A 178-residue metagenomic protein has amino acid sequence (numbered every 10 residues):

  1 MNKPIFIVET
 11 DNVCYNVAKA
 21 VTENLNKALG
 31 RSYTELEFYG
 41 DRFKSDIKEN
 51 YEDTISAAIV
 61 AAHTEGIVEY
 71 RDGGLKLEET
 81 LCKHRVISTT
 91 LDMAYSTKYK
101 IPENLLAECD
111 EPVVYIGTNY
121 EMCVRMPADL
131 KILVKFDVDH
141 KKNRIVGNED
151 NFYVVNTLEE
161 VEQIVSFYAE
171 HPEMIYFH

Functional and structural regions predicted by a protein language model:
M1-D53: Active-site neighborhood of HAD-like aspartate-dependent phosphohydrolases
K3, N156-H178: Charged phosphate-binding loop/patch that engages nucleotide di/tri-phosphates or the phosphate backbone of nucleic
V8-T10, Y70, I87-T90, I116-N119 (+1 more regions): Short His-Asn-centered micro-motif
N12-C14, A20-V21, T90-A94, N119-C123 (+2 more regions): Short, solvent-exposed loop/turn segments at secondary-structure junctions
E49-V86, M93-Y95, Y99-K100: Short, acidic loop-to-helix structural element flanking the phosphoryl-transfer center in phosphate-processing enzymes
V86-R125: Substrate-recognition "cap/lid" segment bordering the active-site pocket of phosphatases
E103-A107, N151-Q163: Short acidic-hydrophobic, aromatic-tinged amphipathic segments that line or gate anion-handling sites
V114-N156: Acidic, Mg2+-coordinating phosphoryl-transfer loop and its flanking beta/alpha structural elements, shared across
